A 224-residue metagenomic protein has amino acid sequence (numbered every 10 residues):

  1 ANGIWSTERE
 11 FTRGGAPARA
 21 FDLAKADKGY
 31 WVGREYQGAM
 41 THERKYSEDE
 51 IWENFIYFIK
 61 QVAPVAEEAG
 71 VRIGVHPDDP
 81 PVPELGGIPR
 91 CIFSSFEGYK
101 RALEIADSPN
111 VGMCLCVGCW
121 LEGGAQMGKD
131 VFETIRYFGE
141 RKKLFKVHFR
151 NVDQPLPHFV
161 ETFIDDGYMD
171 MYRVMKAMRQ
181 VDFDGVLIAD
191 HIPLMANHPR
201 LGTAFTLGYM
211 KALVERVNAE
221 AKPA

Functional and structural regions predicted by a protein language model:
A1-Y57: Active-site-proximal, glycine-rich beta->alpha crossover segments in alpha/beta enzymes that shape flexible
G3-T7, D79-P80, I192: Conserved beta-strand edge residues that scaffold enzyme active sites
K28, V32-M40, I56-E68, R72 (+1 more regions): Histidine-acidic metal/acid-base catalytic patches
